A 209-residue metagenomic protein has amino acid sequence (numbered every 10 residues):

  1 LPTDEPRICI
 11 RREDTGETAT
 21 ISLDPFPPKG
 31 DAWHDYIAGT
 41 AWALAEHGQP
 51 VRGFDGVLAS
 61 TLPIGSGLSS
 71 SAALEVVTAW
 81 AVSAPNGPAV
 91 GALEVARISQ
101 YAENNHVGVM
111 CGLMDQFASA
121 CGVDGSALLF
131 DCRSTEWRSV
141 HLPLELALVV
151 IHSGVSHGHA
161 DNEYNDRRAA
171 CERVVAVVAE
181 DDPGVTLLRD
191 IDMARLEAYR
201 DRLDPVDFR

Functional and structural regions predicted by a protein language model:
L1-L68, A72, V76-A92, R97 (+5 more regions): ATP-binding N-lobe of GHMP and related small-molecule kinases
P2-G30, L129-R209: C-terminal nucleotide
A81, Q116, A170-V174: Generic recognition of well-ordered alpha-helical segments
V109, L113-R138: Conserved beta-strand-centric core segments of catalytic alpha/beta enzyme folds
